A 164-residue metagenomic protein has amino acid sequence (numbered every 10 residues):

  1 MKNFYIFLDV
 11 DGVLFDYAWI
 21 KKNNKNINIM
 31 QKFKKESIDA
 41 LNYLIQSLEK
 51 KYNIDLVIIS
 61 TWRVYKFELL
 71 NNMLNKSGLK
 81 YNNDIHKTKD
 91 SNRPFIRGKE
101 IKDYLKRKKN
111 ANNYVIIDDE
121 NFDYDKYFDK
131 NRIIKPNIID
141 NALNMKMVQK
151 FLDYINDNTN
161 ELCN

Functional and structural regions predicted by a protein language model:
M1-Y5, L105-K108: Short amphipathic alpha-helices and their capping/turn segments at secondary-structure boundaries
K2-N92: Alpha-helical substrate-recognition element adjacent to the catalytic core
L70-N164: C-terminal cap/substrate-recognition subdomain and adjoining C-terminal extension of metal-dependent phosphatase-like
